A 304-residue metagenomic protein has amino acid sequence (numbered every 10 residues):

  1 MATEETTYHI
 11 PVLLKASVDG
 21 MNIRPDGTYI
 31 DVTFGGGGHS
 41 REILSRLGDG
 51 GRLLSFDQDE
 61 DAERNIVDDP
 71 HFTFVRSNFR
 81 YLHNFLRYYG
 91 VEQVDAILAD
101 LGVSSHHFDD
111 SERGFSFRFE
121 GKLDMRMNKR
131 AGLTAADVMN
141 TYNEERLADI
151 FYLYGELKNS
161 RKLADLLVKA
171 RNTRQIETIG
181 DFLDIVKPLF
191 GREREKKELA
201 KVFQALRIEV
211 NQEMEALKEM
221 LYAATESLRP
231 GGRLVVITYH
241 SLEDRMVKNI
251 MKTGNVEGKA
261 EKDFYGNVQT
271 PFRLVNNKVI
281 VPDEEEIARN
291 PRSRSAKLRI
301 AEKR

Functional and structural regions predicted by a protein language model:
M1-R304: S-adenosyl-L-methionine-dependent methyltransferase catalytic core, i.e., the SAM/SAH-binding region
